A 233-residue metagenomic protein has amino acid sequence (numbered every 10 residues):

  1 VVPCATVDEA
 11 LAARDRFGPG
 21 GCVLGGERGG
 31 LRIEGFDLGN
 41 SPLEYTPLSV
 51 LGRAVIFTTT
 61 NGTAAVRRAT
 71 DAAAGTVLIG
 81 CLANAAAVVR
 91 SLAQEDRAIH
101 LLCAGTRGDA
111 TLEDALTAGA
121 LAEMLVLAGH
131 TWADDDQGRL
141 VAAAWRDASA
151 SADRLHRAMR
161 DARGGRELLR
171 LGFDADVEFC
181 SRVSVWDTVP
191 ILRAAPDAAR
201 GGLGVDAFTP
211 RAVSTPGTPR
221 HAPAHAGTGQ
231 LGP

Functional and structural regions predicted by a protein language model:
V1: Basic, amphipathic juxtamembrane/active-site segments that coordinate anionic phosphate or diphosphate groups
C4-D96: Acidic/Gly/His-enriched mid-domain segments of enzyme catalytic cores or analogous surface patches that mediate
T6-D8, T106, A194: Conserved beta-strand edge residues that scaffold enzyme active sites
L31-R32, G108-A110: Short, small-residue-enriched loops and turns at beta-alpha junctions that line or gate enzyme active sites
G35-T63, R68-T76, L112-P233: Long, charged alpha-helical interface segments
S91-A93, A110, G129: Double-stranded RNA-binding/processing signature
R97-L101, H156-M159: Short acidic (Asp/Glu) and glycine-rich catalytic loops that position anionic groups and cofactors
I99-T106, G129: Glycine-rich anion-binding loop/nest that anchors nucleotide
